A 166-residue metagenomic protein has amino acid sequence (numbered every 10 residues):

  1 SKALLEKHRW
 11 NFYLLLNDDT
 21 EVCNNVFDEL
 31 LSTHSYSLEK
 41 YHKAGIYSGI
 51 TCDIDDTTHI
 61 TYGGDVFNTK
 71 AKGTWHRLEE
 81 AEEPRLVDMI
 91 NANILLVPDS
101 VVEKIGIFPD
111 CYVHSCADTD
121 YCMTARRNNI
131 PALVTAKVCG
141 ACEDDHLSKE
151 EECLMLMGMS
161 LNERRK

Functional and structural regions predicted by a protein language model:
S1-F12: Active-site nucleotide-sugar/metal-binding loop of Leloir-type enzymes
W10-E21: Short beta-strand-to-loop acidic/aromatic patch adjacent to the donor-nucleotide binding site
T20-T33: Acidic donor-binding/catalytic loop of UDP-sugar-dependent glycosyltransferases, especially processive GT2
L31-A44: Basic phosphate/pyrophosphate-binding loop/patch that engages nucleotide-derived ligands
G45-T61: Short beta-strand-to-loop element that shapes/binds the nucleotide-sugar donor at the catalytic cleft/hinge
H76-V97, E163-R165: A recurrent flexible, glycine/aromatic-enriched loop bordering the glycosyltransferase active site that acts as
M89, L95-V97, V101-G106, C111-V138: A short, conserved alpha-helix in the catalytic core of glycosyltransferases
M123, R127-K166: Active-site-adjacent helix/loop segment of glycosyltransferases that harbors family-specific signature motifs
